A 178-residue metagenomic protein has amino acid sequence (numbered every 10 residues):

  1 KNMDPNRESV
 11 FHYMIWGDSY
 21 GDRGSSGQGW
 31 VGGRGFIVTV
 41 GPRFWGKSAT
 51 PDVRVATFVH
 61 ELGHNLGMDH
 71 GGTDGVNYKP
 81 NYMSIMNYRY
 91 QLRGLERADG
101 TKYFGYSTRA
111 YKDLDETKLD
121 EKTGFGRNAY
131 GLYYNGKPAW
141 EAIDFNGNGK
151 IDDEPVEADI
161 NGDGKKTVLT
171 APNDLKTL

Functional and structural regions predicted by a protein language model:
K1-M83, N87-G94, A110-K112, T117 (+6 more regions): Active-site-proximal segment of zinc-dependent metalloprotease catalytic domains
E96-D99: Short conserved micro-motifs at the rims of enzyme active sites and ligand-binding pockets
D152: Short substrate-entry loop that stabilizes the transition state in hydrolases
K176-L178: Intrinsically disordered, low-complexity acidic and serine/threonine/proline-rich regulatory regions
